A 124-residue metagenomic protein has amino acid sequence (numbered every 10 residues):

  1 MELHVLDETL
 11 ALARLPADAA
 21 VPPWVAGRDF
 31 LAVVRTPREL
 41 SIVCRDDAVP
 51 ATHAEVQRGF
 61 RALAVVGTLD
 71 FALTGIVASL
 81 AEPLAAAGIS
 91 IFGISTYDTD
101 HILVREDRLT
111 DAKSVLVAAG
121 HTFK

Functional and structural regions predicted by a protein language model:
M1-P83, D111-K124: Regulatory modules associated with amino-acid/nitrogen control
T68, A72-D98, I102-D107: A structural feature that tracks compact, well-ordered secondary-structure segments with a strong bias toward
